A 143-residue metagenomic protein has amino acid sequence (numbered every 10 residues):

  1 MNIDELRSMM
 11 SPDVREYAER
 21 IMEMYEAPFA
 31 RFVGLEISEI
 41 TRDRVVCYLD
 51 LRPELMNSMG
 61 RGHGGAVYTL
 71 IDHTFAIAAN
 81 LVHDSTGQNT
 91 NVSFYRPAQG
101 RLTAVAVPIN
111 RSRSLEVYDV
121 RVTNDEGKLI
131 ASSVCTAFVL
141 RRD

Functional and structural regions predicted by a protein language model:
M1-D143: Terminal targeting signals and extreme-terminal segments of soluble enzymes
